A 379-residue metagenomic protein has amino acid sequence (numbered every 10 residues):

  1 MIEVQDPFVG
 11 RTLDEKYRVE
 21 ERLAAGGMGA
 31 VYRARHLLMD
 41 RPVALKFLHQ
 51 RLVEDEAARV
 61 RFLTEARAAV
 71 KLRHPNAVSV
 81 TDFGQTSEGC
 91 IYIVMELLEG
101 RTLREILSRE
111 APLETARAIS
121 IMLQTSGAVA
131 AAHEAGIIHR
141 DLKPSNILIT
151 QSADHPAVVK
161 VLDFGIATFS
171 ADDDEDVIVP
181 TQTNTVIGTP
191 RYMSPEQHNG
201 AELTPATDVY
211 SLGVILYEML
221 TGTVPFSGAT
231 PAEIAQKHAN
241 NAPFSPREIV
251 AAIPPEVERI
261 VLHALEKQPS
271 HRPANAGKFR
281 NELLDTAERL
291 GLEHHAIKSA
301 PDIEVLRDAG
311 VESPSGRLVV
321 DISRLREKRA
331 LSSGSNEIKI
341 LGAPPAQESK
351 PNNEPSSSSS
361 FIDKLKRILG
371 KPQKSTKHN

Functional and structural regions predicted by a protein language model:
M1-F244, D363, L369, K377-H378: Conserved ATP-binding/catalytic core of the eukaryotic-like protein kinase fold, especially serine/threonine kinases
Q5, A274-G342, S349, S357: Juxtacatalytic C-terminal regulatory tail of Ser/Thr protein kinases
R101, M219, N241, K267 (+2 more regions): Phosphate/oxyanion-binding loops and surfaces in catalytic or ligand/nucleic-acid-binding neighborhoods
D172-E175, P225, S270, E288-A296: Charged, solvent-exposed alpha-helical segments that act as regulatory interaction surfaces
A252-L265: Conserved C-terminal C-lobe helix
E266-N275: A conserved short helix/loop substructure at the end of the activation segment of eukaryotic-like protein kinase domains
I340, K350-N379: Long, low-complexity, intrinsically disordered segments
